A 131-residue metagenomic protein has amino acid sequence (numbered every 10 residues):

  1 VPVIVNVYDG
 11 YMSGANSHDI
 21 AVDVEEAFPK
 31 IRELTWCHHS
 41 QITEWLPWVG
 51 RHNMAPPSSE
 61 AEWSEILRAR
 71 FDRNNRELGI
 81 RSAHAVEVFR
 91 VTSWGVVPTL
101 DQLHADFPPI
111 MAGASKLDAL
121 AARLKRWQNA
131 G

Functional and structural regions predicted by a protein language model:
V1-G131: Metal-dependent de-N-acetylase/amidase catalytic core
